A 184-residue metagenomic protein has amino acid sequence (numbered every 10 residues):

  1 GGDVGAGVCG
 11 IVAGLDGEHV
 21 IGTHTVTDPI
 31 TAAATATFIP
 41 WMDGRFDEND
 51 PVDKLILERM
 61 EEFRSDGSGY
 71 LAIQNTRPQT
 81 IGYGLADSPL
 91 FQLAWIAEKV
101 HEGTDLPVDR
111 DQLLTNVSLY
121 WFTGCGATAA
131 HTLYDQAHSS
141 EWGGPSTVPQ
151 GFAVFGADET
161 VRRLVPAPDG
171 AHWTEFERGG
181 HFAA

Functional and structural regions predicted by a protein language model:
G1-D47, V52-L55: Conserved hydrolase catalytic core segment
W41-Q74, G143-P145: The feature captures the conserved acid-bearing segment of alpha/beta-hydrolase catalytic domains
E62-S65, I73-A184: C-terminal subdomain of alpha/beta-hydrolase-fold enzymes, centered on the catalytic histidine and its supporting
